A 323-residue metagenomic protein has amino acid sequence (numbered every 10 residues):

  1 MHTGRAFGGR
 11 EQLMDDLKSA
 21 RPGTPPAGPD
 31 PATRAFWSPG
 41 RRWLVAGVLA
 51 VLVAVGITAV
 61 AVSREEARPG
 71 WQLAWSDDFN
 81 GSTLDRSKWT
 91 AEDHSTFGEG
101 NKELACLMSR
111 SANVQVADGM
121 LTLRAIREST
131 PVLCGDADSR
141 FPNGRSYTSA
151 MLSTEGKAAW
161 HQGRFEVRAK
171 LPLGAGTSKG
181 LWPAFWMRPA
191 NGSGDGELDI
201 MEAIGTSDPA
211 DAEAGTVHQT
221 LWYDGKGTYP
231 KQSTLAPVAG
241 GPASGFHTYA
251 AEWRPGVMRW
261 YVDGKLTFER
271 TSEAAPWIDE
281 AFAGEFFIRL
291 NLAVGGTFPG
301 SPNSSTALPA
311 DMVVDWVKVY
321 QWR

Functional and structural regions predicted by a protein language model:
H2, G9-L17, D30-R323: GH16 jelly-roll
T3-G4, G23: N-terminal start and proteolytic maturation junction detector
R21-P31: N-terminal intrinsically disordered, low-complexity tails
